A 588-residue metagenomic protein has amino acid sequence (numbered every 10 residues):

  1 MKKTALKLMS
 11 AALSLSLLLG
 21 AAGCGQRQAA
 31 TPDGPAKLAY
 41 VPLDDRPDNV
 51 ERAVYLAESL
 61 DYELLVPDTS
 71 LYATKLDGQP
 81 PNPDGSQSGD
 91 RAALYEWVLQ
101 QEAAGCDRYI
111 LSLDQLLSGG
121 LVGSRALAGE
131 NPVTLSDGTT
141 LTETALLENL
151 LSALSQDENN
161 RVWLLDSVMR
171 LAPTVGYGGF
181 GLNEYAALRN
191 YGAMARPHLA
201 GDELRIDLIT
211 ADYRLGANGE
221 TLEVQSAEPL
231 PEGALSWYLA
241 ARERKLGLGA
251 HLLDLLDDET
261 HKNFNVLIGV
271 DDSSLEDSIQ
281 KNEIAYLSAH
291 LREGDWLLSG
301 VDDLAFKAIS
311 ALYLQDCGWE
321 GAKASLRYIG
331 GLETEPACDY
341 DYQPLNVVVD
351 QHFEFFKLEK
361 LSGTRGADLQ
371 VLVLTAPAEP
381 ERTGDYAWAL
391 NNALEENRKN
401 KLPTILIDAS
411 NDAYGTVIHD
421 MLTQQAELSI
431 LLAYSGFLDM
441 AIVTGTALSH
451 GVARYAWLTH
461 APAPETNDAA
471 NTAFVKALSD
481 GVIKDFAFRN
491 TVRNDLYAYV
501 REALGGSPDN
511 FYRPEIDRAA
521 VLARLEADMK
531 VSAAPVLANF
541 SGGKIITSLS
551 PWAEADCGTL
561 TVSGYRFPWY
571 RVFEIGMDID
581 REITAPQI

Functional and structural regions predicted by a protein language model:
M1-A11: Bacterial N-terminal signal peptides that target proteins for export
G20-G23: C-terminal motif of bacterial Sec signal peptides marking the signal peptidase cleavage site
G25-R27: Bacterial signal peptide processing site
A30-I588: An N-terminal assembly and electron-transfer interface module characteristic of large anaerobic redox and radical
